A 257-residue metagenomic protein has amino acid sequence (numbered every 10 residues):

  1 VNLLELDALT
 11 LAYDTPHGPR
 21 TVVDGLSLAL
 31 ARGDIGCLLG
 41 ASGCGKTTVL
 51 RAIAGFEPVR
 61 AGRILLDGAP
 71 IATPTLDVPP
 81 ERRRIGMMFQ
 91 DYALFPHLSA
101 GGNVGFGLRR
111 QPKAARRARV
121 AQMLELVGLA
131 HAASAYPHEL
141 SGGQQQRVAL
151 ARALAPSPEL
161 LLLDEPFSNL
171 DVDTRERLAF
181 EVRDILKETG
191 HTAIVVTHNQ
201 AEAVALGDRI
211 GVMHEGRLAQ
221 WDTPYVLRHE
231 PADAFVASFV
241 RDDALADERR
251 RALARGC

Functional and structural regions predicted by a protein language model:
D14-P16, T75, A93, L98-R117 (+1 more regions): ABC-type ATPase nucleotide-binding domains, specifically the catalytic core motifs of the NBD
L39-A41: The feature captures the beta-strand-to-loop junction immediately N-terminal to the Walker
A69-A72, A114-A132, R183-K187: Conserved ABC ATPase "signature" region
I71-G86, R110-A114, L227-P231: ABC ATPase NBD coupling module
Y136-L140, Q144-Q146: Conserved ABC ATPase signature
A155-E159: A short, proline-enriched helix->beta-strand linker immediately N-terminal to the Walker B motif in ABC-type P-loop
L218-D222, E230: ABC ATPase "signature
